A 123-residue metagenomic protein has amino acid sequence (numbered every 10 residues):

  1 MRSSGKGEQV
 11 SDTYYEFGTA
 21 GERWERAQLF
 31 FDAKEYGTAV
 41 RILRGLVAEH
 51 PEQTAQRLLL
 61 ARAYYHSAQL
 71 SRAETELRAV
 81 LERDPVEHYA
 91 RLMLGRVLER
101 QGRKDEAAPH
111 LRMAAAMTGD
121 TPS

Functional and structural regions predicted by a protein language model:
F17-E49: Alpha-helical segment of the N-proximal tetratricopeptide repeat
G45-L46, A79-V80, M113-A114: Canonical positions in the second alpha-helix
E49, R83, R100, A116-D120: Structural marker of alpha-solenoid helical repeat scaffolds
